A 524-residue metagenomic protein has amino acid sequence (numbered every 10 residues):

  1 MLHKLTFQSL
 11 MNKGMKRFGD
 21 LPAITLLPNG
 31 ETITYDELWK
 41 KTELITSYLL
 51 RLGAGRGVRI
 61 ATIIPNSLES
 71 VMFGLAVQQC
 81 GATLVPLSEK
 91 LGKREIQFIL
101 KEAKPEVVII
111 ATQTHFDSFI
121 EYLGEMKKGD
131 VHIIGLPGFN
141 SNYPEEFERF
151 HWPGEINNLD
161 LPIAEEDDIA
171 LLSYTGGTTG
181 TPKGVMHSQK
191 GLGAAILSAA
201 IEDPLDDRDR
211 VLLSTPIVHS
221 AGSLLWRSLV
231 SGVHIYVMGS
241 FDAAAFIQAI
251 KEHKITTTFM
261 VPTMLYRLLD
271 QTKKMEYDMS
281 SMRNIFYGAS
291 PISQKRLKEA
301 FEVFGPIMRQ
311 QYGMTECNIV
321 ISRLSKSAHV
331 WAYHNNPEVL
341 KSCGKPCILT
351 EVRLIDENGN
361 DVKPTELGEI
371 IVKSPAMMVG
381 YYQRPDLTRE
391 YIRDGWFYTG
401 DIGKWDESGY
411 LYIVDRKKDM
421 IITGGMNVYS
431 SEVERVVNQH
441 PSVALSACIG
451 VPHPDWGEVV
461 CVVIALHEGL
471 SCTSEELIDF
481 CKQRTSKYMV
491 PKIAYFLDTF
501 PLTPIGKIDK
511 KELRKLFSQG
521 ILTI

Functional and structural regions predicted by a protein language model:
H3, D20-S67, V71-L75, G92-Q97 (+2 more regions): Conserved AMP-binding/adenylate-forming core of the ANL superfamily
K4-L5, G19-P22, G135, G154-Y174 (+3 more regions): Conserved pre-ATP/AMP-binding loop-to-beta segment of ANL
T32-D36, A170-A194: Conserved AMP-binding A3 loop
R51-L52, Q79-F150, L470: Structural core segment of the AMP-binding/adenylate-forming
L91-R94, K101, I110, T258 (+5 more regions): AMP-binding/adenylate-forming catalytic core of the ANL superfamily
G193-R210, V218-T257, Q271: Conserved AMP-binding/adenylation subdomain of ANL enzymes
V230, I255-M260, L269-E338, E351: Gly/Ser/Thr-rich phosphate-binding loop
K345-L349, N360-E390, V428: Conserved ATP/PPi-binding loop(s) of AMP-dependent carboxylate-activating enzymes
